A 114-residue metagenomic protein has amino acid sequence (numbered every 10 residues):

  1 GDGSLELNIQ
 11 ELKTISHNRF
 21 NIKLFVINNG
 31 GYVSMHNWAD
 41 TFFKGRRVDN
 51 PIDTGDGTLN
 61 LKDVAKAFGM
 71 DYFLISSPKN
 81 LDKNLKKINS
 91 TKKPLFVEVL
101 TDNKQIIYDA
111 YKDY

Functional and structural regions predicted by a protein language model:
G1-Y114: Thiamine diphosphate
